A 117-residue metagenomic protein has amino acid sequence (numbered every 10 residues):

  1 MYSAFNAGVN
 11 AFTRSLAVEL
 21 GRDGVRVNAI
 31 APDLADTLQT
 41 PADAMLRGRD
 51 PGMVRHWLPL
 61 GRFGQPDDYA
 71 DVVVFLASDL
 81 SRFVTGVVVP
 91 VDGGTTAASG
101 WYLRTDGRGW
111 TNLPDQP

Functional and structural regions predicted by a protein language model:
M1: Rossmann-fold NAD(P)H-dependent dehydrogenase/reductase core
F5, T13: Active-site helix of classical SDR
V18-R22, R82: Alpha-helical segment proximal to the catalytic Tyr-Lys
R22, L34-L58, A98-P117: A glycine/serine/threonine-rich, flexible loop-to-helix segment that serves as the NAD(P) cofactor-binding "lid"
V25: Short phosphate-binding/catalytic loops that engage adenosine nucleotides
N28, P32-L38, V87, G94: Proline-glycine-enriched beta-turn/loop adjacent to the NAD(P) cofactor-binding site in Rossmann-like oxidoreductases
A29, G48-L80, V84, V91-G93 (+1 more regions): C-terminal helical subdomain
